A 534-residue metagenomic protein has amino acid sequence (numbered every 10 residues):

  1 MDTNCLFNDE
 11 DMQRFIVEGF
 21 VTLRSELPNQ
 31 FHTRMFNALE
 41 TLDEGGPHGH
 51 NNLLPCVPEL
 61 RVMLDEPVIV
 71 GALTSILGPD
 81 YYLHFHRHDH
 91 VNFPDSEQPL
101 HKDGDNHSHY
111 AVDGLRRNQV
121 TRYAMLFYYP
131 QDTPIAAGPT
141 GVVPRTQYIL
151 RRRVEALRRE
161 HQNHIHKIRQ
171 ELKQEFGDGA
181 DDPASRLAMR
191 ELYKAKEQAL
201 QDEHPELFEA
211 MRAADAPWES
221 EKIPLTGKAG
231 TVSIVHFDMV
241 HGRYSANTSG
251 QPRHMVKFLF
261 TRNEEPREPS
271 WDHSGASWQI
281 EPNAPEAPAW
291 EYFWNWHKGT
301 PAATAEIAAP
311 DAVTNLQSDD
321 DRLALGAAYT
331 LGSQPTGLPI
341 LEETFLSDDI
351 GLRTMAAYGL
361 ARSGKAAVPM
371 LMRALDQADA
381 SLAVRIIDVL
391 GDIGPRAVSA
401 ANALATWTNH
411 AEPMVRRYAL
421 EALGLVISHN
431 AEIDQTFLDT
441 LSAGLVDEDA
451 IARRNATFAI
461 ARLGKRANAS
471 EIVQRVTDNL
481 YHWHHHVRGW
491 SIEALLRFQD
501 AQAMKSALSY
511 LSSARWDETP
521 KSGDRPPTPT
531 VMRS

Functional and structural regions predicted by a protein language model:
D2, F7-E18, L27-A229, V240-P252 (+1 more regions): Non-heme Fe(II) oxygenase catalytic core, chiefly the N-lobe of the double-stranded beta-helix
L6, R14-F20, T41-G49, L425-S534: Long, contiguous C-terminal modules that act as interaction/assembly or targeting platforms
E59, V68-I76, I340, M355 (+5 more regions): Generic beta-strand or strand-like secondary-structure segments
I234, D238-N315, L323-G326: Non-heme Fe(II)/2-oxoglutarate
A289-A305, R322-T336, G351-A366, R373 (+6 more regions): Structural detector for internal amphipathic alpha-helices that build alpha-solenoid repeat scaffolds
E306-L316, Q334-L346, G364-D376, R396-N409 (+3 more regions): Amphipathic alpha-helical scaffolding segments comprising HEAT/armadillo-like alpha-solenoid repeats
D319-D320, D348-D349, A378-A380, A411-E412 (+3 more regions): Short inter-helical turns and helix N-cap capping residues of alpha-solenoid HEAT/ARM repeat scaffolds
